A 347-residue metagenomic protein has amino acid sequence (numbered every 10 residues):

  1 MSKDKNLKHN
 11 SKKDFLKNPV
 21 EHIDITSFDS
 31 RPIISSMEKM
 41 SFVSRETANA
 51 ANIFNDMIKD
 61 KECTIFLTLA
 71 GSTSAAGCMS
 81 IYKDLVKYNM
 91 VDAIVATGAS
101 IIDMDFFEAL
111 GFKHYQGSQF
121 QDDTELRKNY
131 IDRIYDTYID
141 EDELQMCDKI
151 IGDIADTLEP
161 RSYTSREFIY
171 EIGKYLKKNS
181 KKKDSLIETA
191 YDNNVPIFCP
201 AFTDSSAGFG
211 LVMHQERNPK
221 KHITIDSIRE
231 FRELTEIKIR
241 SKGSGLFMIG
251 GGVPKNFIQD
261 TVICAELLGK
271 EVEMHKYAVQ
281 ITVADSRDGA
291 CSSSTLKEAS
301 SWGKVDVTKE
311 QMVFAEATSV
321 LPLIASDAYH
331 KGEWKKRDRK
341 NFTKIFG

Functional and structural regions predicted by a protein language model:
S2-A51, N55-I58: N-terminal glycine-rich anion-binding loop in soluble enzyme alpha/beta folds
S2-N18, R45, E236, G243 (+2 more regions): C-terminal functional extensions of proteins
A51-T64, T189-Y191, E236-G243: Glycine-rich phosphate/diphosphate-binding loops that line cofactor/substrate pockets in enzymes
I65-S74, I94, F198-F202, P219-C291: Glycine-rich anion-binding loop/nest that anchors nucleotide
G77-S80, D105-G111, G208-M213, I258-T261 (+1 more regions): Short acidic, glycine/serine/threonine-rich loops at helix termini
I81-K87, M213-E216, V262-G269, S294-E298: Short, solvent-exposed amphipathic alpha-helical segments in soluble enzyme and RNA/protein-processing domains
Y82-C147: A generic, well-ordered mixed alpha/beta core segment in the N-terminal half of proteins
E125-A207: Ligand-binding beta-strand-loop-alpha-helix segment within the catalytic cores of soluble metabolic enzymes
